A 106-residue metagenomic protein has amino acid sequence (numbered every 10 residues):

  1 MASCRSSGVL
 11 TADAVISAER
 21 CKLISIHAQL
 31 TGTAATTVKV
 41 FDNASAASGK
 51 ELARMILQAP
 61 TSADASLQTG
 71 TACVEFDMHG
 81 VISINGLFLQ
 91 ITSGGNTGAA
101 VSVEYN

Functional and structural regions predicted by a protein language model:
M1-N106: Surface-exposed, low-hydrophobicity beta-strand/loop segments enriched in small/polar/acidic residues
